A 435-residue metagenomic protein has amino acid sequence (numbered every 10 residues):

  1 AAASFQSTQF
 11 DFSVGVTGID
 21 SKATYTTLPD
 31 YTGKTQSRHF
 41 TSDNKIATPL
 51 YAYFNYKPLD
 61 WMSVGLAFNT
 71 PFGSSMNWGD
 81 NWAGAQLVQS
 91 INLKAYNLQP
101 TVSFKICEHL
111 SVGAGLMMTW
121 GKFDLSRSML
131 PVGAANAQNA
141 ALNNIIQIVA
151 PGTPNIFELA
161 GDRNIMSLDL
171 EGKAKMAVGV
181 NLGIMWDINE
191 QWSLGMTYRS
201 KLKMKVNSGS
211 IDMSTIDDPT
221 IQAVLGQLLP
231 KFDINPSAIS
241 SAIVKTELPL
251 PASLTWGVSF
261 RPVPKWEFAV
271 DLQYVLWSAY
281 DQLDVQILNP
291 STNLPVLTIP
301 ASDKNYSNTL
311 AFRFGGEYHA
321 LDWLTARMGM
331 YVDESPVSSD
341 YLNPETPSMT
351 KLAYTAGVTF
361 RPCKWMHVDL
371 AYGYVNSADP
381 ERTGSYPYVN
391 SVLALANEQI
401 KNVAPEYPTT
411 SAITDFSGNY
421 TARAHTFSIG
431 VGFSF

Functional and structural regions predicted by a protein language model:
A1-F10, E190, K201: Outer-membrane beta-barrel biogenesis signature
A2-A3, S13, Y53, G430: Residue-level detector of alpha-helical secondary structure
F5-K22: Transmembrane beta-strand segments of Gram-negative outer membrane beta-barrel proteins
Y25, Y31-H39, I46-F435: Outer-membrane beta-barrel porins/channels
